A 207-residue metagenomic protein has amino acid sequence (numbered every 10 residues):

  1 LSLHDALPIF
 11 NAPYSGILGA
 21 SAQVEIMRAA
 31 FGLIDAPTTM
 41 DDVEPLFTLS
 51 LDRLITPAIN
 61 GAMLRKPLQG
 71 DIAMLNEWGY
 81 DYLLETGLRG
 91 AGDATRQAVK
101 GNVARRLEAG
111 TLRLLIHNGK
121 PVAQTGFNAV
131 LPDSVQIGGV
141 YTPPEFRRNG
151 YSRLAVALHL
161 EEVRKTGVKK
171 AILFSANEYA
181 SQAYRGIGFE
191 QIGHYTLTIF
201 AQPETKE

Functional and structural regions predicted by a protein language model:
S2-L7: Short, small-residue-biased leader/transition segments that mark boundaries at the very start of proteins
P8, R147, V156-R164: A conserved short alpha-helix in the GNAT/GCN5 acetyltransferase fold that borders and helps form the acetyl-CoA
N11-S21, V163-A176: Conserved GNAT acetyl-CoA-binding A-motif
A22-M40, R153, N177-H194: Conserved active-site alpha-helix within GNAT-family acetyltransferase domains
T38-S50, I172, E190-K206: Conserved catalytic-core motifs of GNAT/GCN5-like acyltransferases
L54-D93, E207: Short amphipathic alpha-helix that is part of the acyltransferase structural core
G87-V140: A conserved beta-strand-loop-helix scaffold within acyl/acetyltransferase catalytic domains
G139, P143-L154, T166, S181-Q182: Conserved glycine-rich acetyl-CoA-binding loop
